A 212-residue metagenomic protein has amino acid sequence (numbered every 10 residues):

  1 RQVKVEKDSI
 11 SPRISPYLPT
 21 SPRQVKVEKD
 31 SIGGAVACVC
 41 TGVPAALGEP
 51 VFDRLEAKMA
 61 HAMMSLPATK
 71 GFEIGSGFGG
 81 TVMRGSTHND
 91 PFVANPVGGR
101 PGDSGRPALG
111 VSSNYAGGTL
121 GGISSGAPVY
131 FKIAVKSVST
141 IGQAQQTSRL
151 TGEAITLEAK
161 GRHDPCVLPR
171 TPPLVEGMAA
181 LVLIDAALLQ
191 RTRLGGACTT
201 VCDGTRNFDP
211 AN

Functional and structural regions predicted by a protein language model:
R1-I10: Long, intrinsically disordered low-complexity tandem-repeat segments
R1-Q2, P22-V27: Phosphate-rich ligand and nucleic-acid binding surfaces
V3, Y115-G118, P173: Short conserved micro-motifs on helix faces and helix-strand junctions that flank and scaffold key functional residues
S11, S15-P16, S21: Intrinsic disorder
P19, A57-M64, Y130-K132, P172-L188: Predominant activation on well-ordered alpha-helical scaffold segments within soluble catalytic domains
E28-A154: Glycine-rich anion/phosphate-binding loop at the beta-strand->alpha-helix junction
V138-N212: Internal helix-turn-beta structural module
